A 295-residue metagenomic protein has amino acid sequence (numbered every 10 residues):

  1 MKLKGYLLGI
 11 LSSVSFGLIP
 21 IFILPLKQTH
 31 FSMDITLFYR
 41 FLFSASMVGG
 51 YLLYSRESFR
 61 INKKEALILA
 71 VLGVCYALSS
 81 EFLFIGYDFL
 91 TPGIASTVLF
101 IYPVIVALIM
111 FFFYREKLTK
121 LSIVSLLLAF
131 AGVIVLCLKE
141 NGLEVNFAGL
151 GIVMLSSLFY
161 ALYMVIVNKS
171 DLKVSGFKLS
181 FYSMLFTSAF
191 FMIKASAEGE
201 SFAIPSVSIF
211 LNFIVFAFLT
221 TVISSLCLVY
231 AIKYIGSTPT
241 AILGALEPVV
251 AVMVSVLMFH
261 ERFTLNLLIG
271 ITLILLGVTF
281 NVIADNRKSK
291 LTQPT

Functional and structural regions predicted by a protein language model:
M1-I35, Y39, V74, L78 (+4 more regions): Glycine-/small-residue-enriched transmembrane alpha-helix faces in small-molecule transporters and effluxers
L3-L8, D34-G50, L67, L121-L128 (+2 more regions): Hydrophobic alpha-helical transmembrane segments of multi-pass integral membrane proteins, especially transporters
L7, S13-V14, Y39, A95-I101 (+2 more regions): Helix-helix packing/entry segments at the starts of transmembrane helices
L18-P25, S44-N62, F130-E144, F186-I209 (+3 more regions): Membrane-interface helix-cap regions at the ends of transmembrane helices in multi-pass membrane proteins
P20, L53-A95, L99, V135 (+1 more regions): Specific transmembrane alpha-helical segments of multi-pass solute transporters/efflux pumps, especially DMT/EamA
L37, F41, L138, A245-T295: C-terminal-most transmembrane helix of multi-pass membrane proteins
M47, L52, Y102-V124, V249-I269: C-terminal transmembrane-helix exit sites in multi-pass transporters
V48, A70, L118-L138, S157 (+3 more regions): Hydrophobic transmembrane alpha-helices of multi-pass small-molecule transport proteins
